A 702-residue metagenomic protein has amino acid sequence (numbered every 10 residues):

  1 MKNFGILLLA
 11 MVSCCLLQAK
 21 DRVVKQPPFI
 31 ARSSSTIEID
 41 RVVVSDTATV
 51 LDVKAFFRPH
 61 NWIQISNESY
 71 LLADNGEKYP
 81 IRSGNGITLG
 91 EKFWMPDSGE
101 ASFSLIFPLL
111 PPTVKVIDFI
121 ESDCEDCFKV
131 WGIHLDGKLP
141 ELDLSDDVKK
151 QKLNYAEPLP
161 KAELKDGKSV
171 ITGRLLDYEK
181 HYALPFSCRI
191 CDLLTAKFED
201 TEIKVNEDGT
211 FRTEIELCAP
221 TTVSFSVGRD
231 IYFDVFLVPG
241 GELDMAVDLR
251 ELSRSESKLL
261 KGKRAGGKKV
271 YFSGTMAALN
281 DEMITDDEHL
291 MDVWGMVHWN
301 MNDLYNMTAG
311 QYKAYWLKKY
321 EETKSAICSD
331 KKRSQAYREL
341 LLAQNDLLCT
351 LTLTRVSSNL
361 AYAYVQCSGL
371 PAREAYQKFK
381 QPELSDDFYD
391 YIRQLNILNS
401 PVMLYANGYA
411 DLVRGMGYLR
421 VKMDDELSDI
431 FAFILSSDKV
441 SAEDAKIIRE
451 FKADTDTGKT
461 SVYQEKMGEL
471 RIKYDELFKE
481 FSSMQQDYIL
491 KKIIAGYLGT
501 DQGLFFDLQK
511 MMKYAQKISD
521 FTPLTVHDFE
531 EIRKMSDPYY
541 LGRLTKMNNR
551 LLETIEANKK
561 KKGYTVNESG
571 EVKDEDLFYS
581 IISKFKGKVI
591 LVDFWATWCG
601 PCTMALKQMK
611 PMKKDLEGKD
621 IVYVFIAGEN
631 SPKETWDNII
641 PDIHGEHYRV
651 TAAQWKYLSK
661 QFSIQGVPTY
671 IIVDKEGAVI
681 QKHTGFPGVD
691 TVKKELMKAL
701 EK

Functional and structural regions predicted by a protein language model:
M1-V23, A699: Bacterial Sec-dependent N-terminal signal peptides
A48-R58: Short, well-ordered beta-strand segments enriched in hydrophobic/aromatic residues
R82-I117, E121-C124: Short, solvent-exposed, Trp/other aromatic-anchored flexible loops in extracytoplasmic proteins
G132-K332: A non-transmembrane, solvent-exposed segment enriched in polar/low-complexity residues
E256-K584: Oxidative protein folding and maturation machinery
K586, F594-P611: Conserved redox-active cysteine motifs that mediate thiol-disulfide chemistry, especially di-cysteine Cys-X(1-2)-Cys
M604-D642, Q654-K660, K694: Structural microenvironment flanking redox-active thiols in thiol-disulfide oxidoreductases
A653-M697: Thiol/disulfide oxidoreductase modules built on the thioredoxin-like
